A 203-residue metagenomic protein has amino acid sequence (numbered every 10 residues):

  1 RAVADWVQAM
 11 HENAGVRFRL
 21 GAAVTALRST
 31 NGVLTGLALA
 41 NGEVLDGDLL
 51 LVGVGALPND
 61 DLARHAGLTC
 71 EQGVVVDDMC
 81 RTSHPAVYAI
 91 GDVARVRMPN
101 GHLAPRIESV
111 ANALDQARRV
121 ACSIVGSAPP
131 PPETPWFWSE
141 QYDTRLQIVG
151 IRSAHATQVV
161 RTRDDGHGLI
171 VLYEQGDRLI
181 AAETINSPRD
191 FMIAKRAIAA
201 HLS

Functional and structural regions predicted by a protein language model:
R1-A26, S109-N112, P132-W138: Rossmann-like dinucleotide-binding cores of NAD(P)H-dependent redox enzymes
Q8, L114-R118, M192-K195: Generic alpha-helical structural signal
A23, G42-E43, T144, R178: Well-ordered beta-strand scaffold positions
A26-V33: Feature captures the FAD/FMN-dependent oxidoreductase FAD-binding
R28, A38, V76, Y173-Q175: Hydrophobic alpha-helical segments, especially N-terminal targeting/anchoring helices
V33-A38, E43-C122: FAD-site-proximal beta/loop scaffold in flavoenzymes
V93-P188: Mid-to-C-terminal Rossmann-like scaffold of FAD/NAD(P)H-dependent oxidoreductases
P188-L202: A short, polar/charged loop-to-alpha-helix boundary motif
